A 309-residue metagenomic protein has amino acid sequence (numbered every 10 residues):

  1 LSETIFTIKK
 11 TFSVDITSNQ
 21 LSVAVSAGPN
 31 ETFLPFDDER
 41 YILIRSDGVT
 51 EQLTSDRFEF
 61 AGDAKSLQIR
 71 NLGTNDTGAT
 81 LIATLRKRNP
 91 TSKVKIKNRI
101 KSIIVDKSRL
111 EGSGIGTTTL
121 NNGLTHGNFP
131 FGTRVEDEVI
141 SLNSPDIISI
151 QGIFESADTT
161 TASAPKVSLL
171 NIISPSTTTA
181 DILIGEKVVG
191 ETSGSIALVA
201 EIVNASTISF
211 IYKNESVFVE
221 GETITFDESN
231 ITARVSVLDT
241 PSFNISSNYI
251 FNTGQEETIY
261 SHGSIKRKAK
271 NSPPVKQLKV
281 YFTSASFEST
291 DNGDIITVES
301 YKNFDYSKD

Functional and structural regions predicted by a protein language model:
L1-R99, V105-E186, E191-E222, R234-D309: Signature of Asx- and small-polar-rich beta-strand/turn repeats characteristic of beta-solenoid architectures
E228-S229: A common structural junction motif
